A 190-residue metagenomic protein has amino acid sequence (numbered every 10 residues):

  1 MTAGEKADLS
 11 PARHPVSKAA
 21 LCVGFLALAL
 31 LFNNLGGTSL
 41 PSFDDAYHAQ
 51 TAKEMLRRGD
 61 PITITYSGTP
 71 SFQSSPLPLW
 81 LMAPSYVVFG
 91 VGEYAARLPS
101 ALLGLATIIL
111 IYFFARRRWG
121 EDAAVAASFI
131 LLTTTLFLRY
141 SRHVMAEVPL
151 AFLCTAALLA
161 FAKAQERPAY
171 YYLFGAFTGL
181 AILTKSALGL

Functional and structural regions predicted by a protein language model:
T2-K6, P11-L190: Membrane-integral, polyisoprenol-dependent glycosyltransferases of the GT-C/oligosaccharyltransferase superfamily
